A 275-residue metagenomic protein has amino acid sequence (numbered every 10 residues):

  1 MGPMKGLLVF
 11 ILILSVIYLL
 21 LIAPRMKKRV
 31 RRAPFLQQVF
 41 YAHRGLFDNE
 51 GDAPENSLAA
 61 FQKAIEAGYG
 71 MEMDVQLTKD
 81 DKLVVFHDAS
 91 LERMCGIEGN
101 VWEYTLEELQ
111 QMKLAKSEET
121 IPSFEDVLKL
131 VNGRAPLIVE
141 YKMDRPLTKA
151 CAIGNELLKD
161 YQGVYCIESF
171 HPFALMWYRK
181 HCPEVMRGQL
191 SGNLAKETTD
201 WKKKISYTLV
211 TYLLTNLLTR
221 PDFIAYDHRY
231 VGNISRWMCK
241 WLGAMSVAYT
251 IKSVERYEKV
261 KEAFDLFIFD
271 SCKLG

Functional and structural regions predicted by a protein language model:
M1-G275: Phosphate-group recognition and catalysis centered on beta-loop-alpha active-site segments
